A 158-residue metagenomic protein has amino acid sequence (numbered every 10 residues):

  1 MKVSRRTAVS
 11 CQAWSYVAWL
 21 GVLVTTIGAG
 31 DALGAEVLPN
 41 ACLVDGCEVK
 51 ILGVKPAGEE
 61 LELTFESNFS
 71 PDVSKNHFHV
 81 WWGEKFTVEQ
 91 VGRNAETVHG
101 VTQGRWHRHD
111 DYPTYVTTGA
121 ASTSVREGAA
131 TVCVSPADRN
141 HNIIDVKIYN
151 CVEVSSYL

Functional and structural regions predicted by a protein language model:
M1-Q12: N-terminal secretory signal peptides that target proteins for export/translocation
R6, E36-V37, C42, G128 (+1 more regions): Disulfide-bonded cysteine motifs in exported proteins
S10, Y16, K50-V54, L63: N-terminal targeting/docking segments
Q12-I27: Bacterial N-terminal signal peptides
A29-A35: Boundary at the C-terminal end of the N-terminal hydrophobic targeting segment
A35-G58, E66, Y157-L158: Short, compositionally biased P/S/T/A/G/V-rich stretches that sit at domain boundaries
E60, E66, S70-Y157: Long, low-complexity serine/threonine/glycine- and acidic-rich segments characteristic of extracellular
